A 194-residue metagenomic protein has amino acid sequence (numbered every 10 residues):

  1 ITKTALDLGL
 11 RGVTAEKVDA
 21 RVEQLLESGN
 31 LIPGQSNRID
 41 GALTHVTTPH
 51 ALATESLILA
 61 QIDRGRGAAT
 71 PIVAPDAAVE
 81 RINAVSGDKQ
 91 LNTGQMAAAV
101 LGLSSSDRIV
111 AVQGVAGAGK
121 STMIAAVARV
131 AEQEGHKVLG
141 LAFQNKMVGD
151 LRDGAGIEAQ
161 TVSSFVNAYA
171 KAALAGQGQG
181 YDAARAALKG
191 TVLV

Functional and structural regions predicted by a protein language model:
I1-V194: Conserved ATP-binding/catalytic motifs of P-loop helicase motor domains
